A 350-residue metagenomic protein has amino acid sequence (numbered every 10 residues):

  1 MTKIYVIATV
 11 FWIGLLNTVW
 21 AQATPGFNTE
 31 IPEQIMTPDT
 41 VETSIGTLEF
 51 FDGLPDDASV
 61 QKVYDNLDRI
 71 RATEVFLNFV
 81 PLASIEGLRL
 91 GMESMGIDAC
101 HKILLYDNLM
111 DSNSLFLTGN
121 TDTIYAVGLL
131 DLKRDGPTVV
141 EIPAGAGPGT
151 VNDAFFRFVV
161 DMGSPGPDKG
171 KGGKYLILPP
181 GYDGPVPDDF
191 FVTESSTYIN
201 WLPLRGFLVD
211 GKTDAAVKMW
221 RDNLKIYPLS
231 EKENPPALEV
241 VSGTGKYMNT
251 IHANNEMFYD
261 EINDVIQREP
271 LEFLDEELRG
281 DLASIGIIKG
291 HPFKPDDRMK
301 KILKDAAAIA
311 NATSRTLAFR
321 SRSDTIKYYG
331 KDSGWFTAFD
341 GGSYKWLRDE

Functional and structural regions predicted by a protein language model:
M1-K3: N-terminal secretory signal peptides that target proteins for export/translocation
Y5-N17: Bacterial N-terminal signal peptides
Q22-E350: A compositional/structural signature for long, glycine/proline-rich flexible linkers and loops on extracytoplasmic
